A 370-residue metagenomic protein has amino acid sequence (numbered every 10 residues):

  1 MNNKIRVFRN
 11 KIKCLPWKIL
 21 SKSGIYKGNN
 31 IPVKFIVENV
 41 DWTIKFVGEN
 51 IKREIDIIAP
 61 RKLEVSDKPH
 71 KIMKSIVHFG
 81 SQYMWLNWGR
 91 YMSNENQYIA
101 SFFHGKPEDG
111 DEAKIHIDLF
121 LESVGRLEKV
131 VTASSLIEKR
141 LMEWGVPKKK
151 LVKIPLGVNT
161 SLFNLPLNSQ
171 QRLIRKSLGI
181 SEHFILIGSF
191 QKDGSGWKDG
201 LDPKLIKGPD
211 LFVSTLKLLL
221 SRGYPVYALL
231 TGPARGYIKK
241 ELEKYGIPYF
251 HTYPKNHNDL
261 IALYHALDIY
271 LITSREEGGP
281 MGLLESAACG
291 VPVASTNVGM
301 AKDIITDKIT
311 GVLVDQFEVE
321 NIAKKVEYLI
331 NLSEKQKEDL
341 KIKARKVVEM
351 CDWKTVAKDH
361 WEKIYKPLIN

Functional and structural regions predicted by a protein language model:
N164-I180: A short helix/loop element that forms part of the nucleotide-sugar donor recognition site in Leloir-type
K176-S177, E182-G236: Conserved catalytic-core segment of nucleotide-activated headgroup transferases in glycan assembly
P225-V226, G232, G236-I261: Nucleotide-activated donor-binding/catalytic signature segment of Leloir-type glycosyltransferases, i.e., the conserved
A262-L267: Short alpha-helical donor nucleotide-sugar binding micro-motif in glycosyltransferases
R275: Aromatic "clamp/platform" in nucleotide-sugar-dependent glycosyltransferases that forms part of the donor/acceptor
P292-S295: Short hydrophobic beta-strand element within catalytic cores of glycosyltransferases and related nucleotide-activated
D307-K308, V312-V319, Y328-E334: Conserved acidic donor-binding segment of nucleotide-sugar-dependent glycosyltransferases
E338-I369: A charged, aromatic-enriched C-terminal amphipathic alpha-helix characteristic of glycosyltransferases across folds
